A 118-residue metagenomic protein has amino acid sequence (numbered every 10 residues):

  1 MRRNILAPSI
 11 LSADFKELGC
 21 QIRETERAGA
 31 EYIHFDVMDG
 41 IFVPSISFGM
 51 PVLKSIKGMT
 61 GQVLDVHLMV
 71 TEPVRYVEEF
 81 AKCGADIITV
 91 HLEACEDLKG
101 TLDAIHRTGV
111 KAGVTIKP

Functional and structural regions predicted by a protein language model:
M1-T89, E93-D97, R107-V110: Conserved N-terminal beta1-alpha1 strand-loop-helix module at the mouth
L102-H106: Predominantly soluble domains enriched in secretory-pathway, periplasmic, or organellar proteins
T115-P118: Histidine/lysine/aspartate-rich catalytic loop segments that bind and position anionic ligands
